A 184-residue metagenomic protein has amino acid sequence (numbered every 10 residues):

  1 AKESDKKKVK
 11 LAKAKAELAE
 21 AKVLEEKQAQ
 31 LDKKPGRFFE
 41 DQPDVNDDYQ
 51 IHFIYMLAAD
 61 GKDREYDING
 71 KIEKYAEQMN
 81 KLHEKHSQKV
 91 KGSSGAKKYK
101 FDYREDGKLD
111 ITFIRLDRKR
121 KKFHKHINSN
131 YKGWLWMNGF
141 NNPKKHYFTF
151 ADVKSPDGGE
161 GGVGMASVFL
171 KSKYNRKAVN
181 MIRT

Functional and structural regions predicted by a protein language model:
A1-E160: Propeptide-to-catalytic entry region of secreted or membrane-anchored zinc metalloproteases
G158-T184: Active-site scaffold of zinc-dependent metalloenzymes
